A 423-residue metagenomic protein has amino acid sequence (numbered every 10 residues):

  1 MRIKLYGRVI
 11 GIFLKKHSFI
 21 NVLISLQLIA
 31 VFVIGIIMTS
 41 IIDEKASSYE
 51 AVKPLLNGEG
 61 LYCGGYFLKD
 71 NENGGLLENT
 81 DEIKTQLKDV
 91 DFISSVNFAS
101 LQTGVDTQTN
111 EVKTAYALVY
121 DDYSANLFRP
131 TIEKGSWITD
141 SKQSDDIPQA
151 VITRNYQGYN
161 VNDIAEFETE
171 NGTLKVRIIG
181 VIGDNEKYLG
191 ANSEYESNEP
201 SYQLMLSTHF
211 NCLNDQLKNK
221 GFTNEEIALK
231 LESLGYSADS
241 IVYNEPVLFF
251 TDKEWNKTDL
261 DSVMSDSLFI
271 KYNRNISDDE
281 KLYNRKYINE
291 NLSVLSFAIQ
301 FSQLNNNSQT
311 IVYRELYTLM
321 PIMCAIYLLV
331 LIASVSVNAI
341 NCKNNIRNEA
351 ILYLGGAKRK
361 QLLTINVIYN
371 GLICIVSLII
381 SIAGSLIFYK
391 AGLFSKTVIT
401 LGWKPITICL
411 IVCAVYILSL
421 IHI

Functional and structural regions predicted by a protein language model:
M1-R8: Short, membrane-interfacial amphipathic segments enriched in basic
S18-A46, T310-A350, G371-G384: Hydrophobic alpha-helical transmembrane segments of multi-pass inner-membrane transport and secretion
T39-D122, T223: Membrane-proximal extracellular/periplasmic loop immediately following the first transmembrane helix
G65-K69, F250-K253, F269-I276: Short beta-strand-to-loop capping motifs
K113-S240: Hydrophobic secondary-structure segments that place a key small or acidic residue at a functional site
D261-Y317: A cross-kingdom feature of multi-pass membrane systems that activates on extracytoplasmic/periplasmic
L329, V335, N348-T397, I408-V412 (+1 more regions): Transmembrane alpha-helical interface segments in multi-pass membrane proteins
I421-I423: Conserved small/polar residues in nucleotide/adenosyl-binding loops
